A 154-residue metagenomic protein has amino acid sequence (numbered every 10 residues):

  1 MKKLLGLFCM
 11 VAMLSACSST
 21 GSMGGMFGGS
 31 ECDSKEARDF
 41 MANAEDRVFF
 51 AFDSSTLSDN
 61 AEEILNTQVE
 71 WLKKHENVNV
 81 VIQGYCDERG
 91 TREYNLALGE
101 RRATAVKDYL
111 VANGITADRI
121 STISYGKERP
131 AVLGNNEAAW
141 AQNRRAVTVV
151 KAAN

Functional and structural regions predicted by a protein language model:
K2-M10: Sec-dependent signal peptide recognition, specifically the positively charged N-region followed immediately by
M13-A16: C-terminal motif of bacterial Sec signal peptides marking the signal peptidase cleavage site
S18-N79, A152-N154: Periplasmic peptidoglycan-binding/tethering modules of Gram-negative envelope proteins
E62, N66-V69, N95, A103 (+1 more regions): Extracytoplasmic/secreted envelope proteins and their assembly/folding machinery, especially bacterial periplasmic
N77-Y85, E100-A131, R144-N154: A non-catalytic structural micro-motif
C86-T91: Surface-exposed aromatic
L133-N136: Short beta-alpha junctions and helix-cap segments that line functional grooves
A138-Q142: A generic structural micro-feature
